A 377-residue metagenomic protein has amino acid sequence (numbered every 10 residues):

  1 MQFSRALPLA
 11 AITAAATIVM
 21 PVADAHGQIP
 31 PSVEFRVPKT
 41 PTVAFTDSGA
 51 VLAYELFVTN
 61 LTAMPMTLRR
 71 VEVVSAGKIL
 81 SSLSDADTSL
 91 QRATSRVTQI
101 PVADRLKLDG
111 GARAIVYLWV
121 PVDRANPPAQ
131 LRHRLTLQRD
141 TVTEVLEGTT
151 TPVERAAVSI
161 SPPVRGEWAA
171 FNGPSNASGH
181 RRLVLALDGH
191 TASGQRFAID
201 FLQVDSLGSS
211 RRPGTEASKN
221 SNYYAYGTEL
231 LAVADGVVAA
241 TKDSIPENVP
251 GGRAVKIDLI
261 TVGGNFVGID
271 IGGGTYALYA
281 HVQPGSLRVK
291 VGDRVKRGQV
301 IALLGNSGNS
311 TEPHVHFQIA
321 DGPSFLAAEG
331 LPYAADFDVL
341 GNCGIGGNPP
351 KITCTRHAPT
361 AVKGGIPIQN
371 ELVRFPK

Functional and structural regions predicted by a protein language model:
P38-K39, S48-E55: Short, solvent-exposed loop/turn segments enriched in Ser/Thr/Gly
K39, H180-A232, T241-I260: Short glycine/threonine/proline-enriched tight-turn/helix- or strand-capping micro-motif at secondary-structure
V58-P65, S75: Asparagine-centered strand-capping/turn motif at beta-strand->loop junctions
L80-A125: Intrinsically disordered, low-complexity Pro/Gly/Ser/Thr-rich segments with frequent PxxP/GP/PP motifs and embedded
E154-G173, G179-L183, I257-T261, R288 (+2 more regions): Acidic, glycine-rich catalytic/binding loops that coordinate metals and/or anionic ligands
L231, I271, T275-G298: Short histidine-centered loop motifs in beta-beta connectors
D235-Q283: Zn2+-dependent peptidoglycan hydrolase active-site motif and core
G236-V238, G292-L304: A structural signal for short beta-strand/turn segments enriched in small hydrophobics and glycine
